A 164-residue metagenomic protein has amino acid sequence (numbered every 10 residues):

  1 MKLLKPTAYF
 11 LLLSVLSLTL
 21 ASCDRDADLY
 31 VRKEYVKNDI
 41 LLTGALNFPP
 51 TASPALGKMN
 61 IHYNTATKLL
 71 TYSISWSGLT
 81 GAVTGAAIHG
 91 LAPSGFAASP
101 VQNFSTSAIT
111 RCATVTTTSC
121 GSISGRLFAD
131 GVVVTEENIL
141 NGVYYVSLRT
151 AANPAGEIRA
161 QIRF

Functional and structural regions predicted by a protein language model:
M1-S22: Sec-dependent bacterial lipoprotein signal peptides
L18-L41: Bacterial Sec-dependent N-terminal signal peptides
C23, R163-F164: Short, solvent-exposed mixed-charge patches
D39-G85, V134, L140: Post-signal-peptide N-terminal segment of Sec-exported extracytoplasmic proteins
M59, A87-H89, V146-L148: Divalent metal-coordination and catalytic microenvironments
G78-T80, A92-F96, A151-N153: Acidic glycine-/aspartate-rich tracts in secreted/extracellular proteins
G95-V133: An anionic, turn-rich surface loop/hairpin at beta-sheet edges that serves as a generic interaction/coordination patch
V134-N138, V143-R159: Short, exposed beta-strand-loop hairpins at the edges of beta-sheets in extracellular/periplasmic proteins
